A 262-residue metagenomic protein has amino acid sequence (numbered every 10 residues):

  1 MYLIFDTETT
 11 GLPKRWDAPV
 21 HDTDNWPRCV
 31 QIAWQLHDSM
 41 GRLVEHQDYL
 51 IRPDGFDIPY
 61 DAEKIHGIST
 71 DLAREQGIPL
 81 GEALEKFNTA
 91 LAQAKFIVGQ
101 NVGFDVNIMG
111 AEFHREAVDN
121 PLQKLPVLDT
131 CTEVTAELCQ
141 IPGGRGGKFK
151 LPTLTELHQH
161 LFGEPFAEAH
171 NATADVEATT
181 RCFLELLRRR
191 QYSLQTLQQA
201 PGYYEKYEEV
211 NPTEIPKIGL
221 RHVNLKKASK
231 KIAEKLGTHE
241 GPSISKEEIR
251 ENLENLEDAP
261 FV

Functional and structural regions predicted by a protein language model:
M1-L3: Extreme N-terminal starter segment of soluble prokaryotic enzymes
T7-R15, V20: Short acidic, Gly/Ser-rich segments with clustered Asp/Glu that frequently serve as metal-coordination loops in enzyme
R15, W26-I68, N88-K231, K235-L236 (+1 more regions): Metal-dependent phosphoesterase core characteristic of DEDDh/y 3'-5' exonuclease domains
V20-W26: Short consensus segments that form the blades of beta-propeller domains, in both extracellular/periplasmic
E63-K86: Metal-dependent phosphoesterase signature
K231-V262: Long, low-complexity, intrinsically disordered segments
